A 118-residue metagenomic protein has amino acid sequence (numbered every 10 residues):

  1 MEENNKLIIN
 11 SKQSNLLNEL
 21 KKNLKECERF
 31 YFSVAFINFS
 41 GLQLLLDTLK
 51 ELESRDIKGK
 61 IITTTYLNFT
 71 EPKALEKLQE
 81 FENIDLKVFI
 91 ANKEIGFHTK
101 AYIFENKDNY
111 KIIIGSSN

Functional and structural regions predicted by a protein language model:
M1-N118: PLD/PLD-like phosphodiesterase catalytic module centered on the HKD motif
